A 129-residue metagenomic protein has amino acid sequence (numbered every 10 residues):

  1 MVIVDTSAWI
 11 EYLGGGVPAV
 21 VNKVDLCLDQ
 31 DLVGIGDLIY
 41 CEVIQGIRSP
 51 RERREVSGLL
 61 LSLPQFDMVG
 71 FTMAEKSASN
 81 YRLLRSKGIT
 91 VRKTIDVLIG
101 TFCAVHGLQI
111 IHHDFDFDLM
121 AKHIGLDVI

Functional and structural regions predicted by a protein language model:
M1, G100, A104-I129: Acidic, PIN/NYN-like endoribonuclease modules and their adjacent C-terminal/linker elements
M1-I35, Q45-G58: Short, well-structured N-terminal submotif of metal-dependent ribonuclease cores
D5, G36, R92-K93, D114: Histidine- and aromatic-rich ligand-binding microenvironments
D5-T6, V43, S77, C103: Generic structural signal for small/hydrophobic residues in well-ordered secondary structure, especially within
W9-I10, Y40-V43, F117: A generic structural signal for short hydrophobic patches within well-formed alpha-helices
V21, G36, Y40, R53 (+2 more regions): A general structural signal for well-ordered alpha-helical segments in protein cores
P50-R54, L84, D127-I129: Short, hinge-like loop/turn segments at secondary-structure boundaries
Q65-I111: Active-site neighborhoods of divalent-metal-dependent phosphate/nucleic-acid chemistry enzymes
